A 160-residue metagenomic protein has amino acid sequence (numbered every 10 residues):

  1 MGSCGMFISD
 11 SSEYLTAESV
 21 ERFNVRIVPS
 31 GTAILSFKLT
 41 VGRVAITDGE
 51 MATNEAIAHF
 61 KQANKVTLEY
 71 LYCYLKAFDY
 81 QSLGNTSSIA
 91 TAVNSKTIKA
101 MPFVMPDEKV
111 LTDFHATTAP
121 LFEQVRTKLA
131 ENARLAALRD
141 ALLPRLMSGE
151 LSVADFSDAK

Functional and structural regions predicted by a protein language model:
M1-S30, D48, T53: Sequence-specific dsDNA recognition surfaces
I34-S36: A generic structural signal for residues embedded in beta-strands
T40-R43: Short, charged beta-turn/beta-strand-edge "cap" motif at the junction between a beta-strand and an adjacent loop
T47-E50, T91-V93: Short, flexible, solvent-exposed loop/turn segments with mixed acidic/basic and small polar residues
E55-I57: Glycine- and aromatic-enriched periplasmic loops at the membrane-periplasm interface of multi-pass inner-membrane
K65-V66, A77, Q81, T86-T91 (+1 more regions): Amphipathic alpha-helical coiled-coil/heptad-repeat segments
Y70: Conserved catalytic alpha/beta cores of large enzymes that bind or transform nucleotide phosphates and polynucleotides
